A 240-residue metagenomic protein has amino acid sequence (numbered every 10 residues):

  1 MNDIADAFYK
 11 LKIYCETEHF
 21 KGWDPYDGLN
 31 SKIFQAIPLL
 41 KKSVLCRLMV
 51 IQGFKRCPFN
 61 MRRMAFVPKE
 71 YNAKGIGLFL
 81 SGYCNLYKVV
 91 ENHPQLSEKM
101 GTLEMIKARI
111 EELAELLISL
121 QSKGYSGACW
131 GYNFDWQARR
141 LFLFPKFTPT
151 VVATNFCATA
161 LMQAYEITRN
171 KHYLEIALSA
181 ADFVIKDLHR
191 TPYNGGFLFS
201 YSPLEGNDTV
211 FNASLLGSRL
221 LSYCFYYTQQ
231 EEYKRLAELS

Functional and structural regions predicted by a protein language model:
M1-S240: Glycan-recognition and catalytic cores of secretory/periplasmic carbohydrate-active enzymes
